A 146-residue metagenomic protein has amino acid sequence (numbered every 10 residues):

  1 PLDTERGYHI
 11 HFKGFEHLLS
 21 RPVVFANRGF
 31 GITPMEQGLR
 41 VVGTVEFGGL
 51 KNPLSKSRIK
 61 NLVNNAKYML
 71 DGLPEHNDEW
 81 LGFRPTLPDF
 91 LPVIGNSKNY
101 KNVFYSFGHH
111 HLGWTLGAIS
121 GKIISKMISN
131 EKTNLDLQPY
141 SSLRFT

Functional and structural regions predicted by a protein language model:
P1-K101: Active-site substrate-recognition segment that forms the wall of the catalytic cavity or substrate channel
K13, V93, K98-T146: C-terminal lid/capping helical subdomain adjacent to the catalytic/cofactor pocket in oxidative enzymes
